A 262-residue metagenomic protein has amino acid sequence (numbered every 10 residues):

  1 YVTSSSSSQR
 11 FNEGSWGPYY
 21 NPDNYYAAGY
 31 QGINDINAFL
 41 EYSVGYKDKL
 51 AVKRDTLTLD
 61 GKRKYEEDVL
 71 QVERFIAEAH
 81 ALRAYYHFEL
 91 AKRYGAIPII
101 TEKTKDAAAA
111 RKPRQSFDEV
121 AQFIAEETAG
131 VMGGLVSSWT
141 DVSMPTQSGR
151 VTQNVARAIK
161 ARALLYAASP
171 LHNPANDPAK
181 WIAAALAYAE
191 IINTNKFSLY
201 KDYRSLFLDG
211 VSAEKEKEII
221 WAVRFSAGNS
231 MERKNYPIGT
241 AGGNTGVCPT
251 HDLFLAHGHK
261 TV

Functional and structural regions predicted by a protein language model:
Y1, P98, W139, S148-V151: Short, solvent-exposed turn/loop segments enriched in Gly/Ser/Thr/Pro and often Arg
Y1-S7, M132, R150-V262: An aromatic- and glycine-enriched ligand-binding surface/loop that stacks and positions planar moieties
V2-Y94, A109-R111, Q115-Q122, T128-S143: Conserved, well-structured interaction surfaces
D35, R74-I76, A81, A96 (+2 more regions): Extracellular structured ligand-interaction cores
A38-L40, H87-K92, P98-I100, F123 (+2 more regions): Structural recognition of the beta-strand scaffold that forms the well-ordered cores of secreted hydrolase catalytic
L70-A77, V142-V155, R204-L206: A glycine-rich, coil/turn loop motif that links secondary-structure elements
E89-R93, P98, W139, Y166-A175: Short coil/turn linking the two alpha-helices of tandem helical-hairpin repeats
K103-A107, A189-E190: Short edge-strand/loop segments of extracellular domains
